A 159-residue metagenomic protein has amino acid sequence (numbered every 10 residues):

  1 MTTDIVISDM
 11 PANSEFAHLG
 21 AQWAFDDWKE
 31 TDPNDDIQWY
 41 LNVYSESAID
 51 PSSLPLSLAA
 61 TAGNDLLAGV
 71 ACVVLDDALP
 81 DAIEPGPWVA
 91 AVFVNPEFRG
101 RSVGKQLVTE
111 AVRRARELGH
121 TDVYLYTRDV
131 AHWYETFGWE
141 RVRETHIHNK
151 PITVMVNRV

Functional and structural regions predicted by a protein language model:
M1-Q22: Conserved N-terminal entry element of GNAT/NAT acetyltransferase domains
I5, T121, L125-V130, R143-V159: C-terminal "cap" of GNAT-fold acetyltransferases
K29-A62: Active-site rim helix/loop that mediates acceptor-substrate recognition in acyltransferases
S57-A59, D65-D76, W88, F93: Conserved beta-strand in the GNAT
D76-V89, R99, H148: A conserved beta-turn-beta hairpin within the catalytic core of GNAT-like acetyltransferases that forms part
F98, S102-E110: Conserved acetyl-CoA pyrophosphate-binding loop and the N-cap/start of the following alpha-helix in GNAT-like
E135-T145: Conserved acetyl-CoA-binding loop of GNAT-fold acetyltransferases
